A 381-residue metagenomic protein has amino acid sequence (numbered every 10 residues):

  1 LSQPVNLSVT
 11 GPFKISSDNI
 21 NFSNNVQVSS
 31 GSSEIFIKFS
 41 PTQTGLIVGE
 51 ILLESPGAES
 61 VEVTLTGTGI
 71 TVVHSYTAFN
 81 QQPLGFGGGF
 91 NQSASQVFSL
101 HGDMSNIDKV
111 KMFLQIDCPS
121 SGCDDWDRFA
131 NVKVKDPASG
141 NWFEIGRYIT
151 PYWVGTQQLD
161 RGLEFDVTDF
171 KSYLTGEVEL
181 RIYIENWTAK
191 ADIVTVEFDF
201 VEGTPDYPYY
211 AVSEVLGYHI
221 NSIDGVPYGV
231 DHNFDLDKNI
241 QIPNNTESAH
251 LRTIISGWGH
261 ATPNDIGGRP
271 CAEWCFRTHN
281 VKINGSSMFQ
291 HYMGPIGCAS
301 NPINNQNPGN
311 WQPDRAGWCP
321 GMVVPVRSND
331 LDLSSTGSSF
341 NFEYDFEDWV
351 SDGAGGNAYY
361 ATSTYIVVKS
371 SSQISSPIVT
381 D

Functional and structural regions predicted by a protein language model:
L1-T71: Feature for long, exposed domains in two main contexts
P12-S16, M112, D381: A composition-driven signal for long, intrinsically disordered, charge-rich low-complexity tracts
T68-T380: Extracellular/secretory-pathway and virion-surface proteins
